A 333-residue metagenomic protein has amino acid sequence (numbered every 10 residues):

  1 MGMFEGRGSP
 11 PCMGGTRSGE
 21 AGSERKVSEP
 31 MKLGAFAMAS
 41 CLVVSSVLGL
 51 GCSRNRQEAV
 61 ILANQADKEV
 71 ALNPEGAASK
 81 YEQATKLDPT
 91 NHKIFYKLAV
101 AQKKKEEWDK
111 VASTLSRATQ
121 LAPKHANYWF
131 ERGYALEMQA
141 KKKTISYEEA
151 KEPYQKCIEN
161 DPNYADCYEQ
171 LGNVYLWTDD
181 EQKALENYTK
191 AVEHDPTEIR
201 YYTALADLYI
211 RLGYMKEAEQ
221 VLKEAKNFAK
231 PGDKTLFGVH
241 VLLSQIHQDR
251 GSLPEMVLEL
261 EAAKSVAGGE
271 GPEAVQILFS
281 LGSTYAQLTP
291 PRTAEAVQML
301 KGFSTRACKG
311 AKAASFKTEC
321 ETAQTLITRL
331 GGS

Functional and structural regions predicted by a protein language model:
G51-K97, K104: N-terminal leader/linker segments that initiate helical-solenoid repeat arrays
Q65-D67, V100, Y134, K141 (+5 more regions): Residue-level recognition of tetratricopeptide repeat
E69-V70, K103, F130, E137 (+6 more regions): Position-specific recognition of the canonical hydrophobic site in helix A of tetratricopeptide repeat
A71-K80, K105-R117, A140-K156, T178-K190 (+3 more regions): Structural signature of tandem alpha-helical TPR/SEL1-like repeats, specifically the intra-repeat loop/turn
L87, L121, N160, H194 (+4 more regions): Structural marker of alpha-solenoid helical repeat scaffolds
N227, S265, T293-A311: TPR/TPR-like (Sel1-like) alpha-helical repeat modules
